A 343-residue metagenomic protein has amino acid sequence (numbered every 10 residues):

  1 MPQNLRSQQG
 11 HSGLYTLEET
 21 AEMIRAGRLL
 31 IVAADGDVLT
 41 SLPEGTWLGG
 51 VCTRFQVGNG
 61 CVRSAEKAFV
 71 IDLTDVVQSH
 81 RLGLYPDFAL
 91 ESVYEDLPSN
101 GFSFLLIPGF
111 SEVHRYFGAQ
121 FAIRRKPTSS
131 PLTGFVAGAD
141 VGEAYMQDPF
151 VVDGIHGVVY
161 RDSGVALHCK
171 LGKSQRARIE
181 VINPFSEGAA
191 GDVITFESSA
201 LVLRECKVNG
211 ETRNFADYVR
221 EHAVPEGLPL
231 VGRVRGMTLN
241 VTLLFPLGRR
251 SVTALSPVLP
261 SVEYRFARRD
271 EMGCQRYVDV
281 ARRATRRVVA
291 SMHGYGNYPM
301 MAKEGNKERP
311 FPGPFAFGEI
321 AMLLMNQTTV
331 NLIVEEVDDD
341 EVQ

Functional and structural regions predicted by a protein language model:
M1-Q343: Hydrophobic alpha/beta core scaffold segments
